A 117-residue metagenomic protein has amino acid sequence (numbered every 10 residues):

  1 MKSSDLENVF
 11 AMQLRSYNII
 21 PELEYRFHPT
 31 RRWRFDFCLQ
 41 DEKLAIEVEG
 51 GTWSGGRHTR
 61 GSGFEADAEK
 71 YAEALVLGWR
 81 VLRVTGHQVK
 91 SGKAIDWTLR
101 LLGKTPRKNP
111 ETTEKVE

Functional and structural regions predicted by a protein language model:
M1-E117: Nucleic-acid endo/exonuclease domains
